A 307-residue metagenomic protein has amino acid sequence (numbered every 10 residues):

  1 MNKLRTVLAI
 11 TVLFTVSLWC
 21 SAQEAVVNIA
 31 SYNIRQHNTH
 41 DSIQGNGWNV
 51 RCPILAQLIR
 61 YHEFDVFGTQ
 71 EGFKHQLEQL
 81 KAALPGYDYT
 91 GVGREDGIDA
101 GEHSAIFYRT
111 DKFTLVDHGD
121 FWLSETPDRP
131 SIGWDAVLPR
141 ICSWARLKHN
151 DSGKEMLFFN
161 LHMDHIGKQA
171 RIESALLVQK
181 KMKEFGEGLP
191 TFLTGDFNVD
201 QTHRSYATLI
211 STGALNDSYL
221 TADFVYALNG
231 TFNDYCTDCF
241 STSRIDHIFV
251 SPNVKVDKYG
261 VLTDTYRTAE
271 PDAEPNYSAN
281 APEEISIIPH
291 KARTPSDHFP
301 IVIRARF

Functional and structural regions predicted by a protein language model:
M1-A25: Bacterial Sec-dependent N-terminal signal peptides
R5, S21-A83, R94-E102, L176 (+3 more regions): N-terminal, active-site-proximal structural segment of metallo-dependent hydrolase catalytic domains
Y32-I34, L161-M163, D196-F197, F299: Active-site metal-binding loops of divalent metal-dependent hydrolases
Q36-G45, V116, K168, Y226-N229: Short, solvent-exposed loop/turn elements at domain surfaces
V66-E155, F159, K258-T263: Structured beta-strand-rich core segments of catalytic domains in phosphoester-bond hydrolases
G68-Q70, G91-V92, F192-D196, D217-T221: Active-site neighborhood of phospho(di)ester-bond hydrolases with catalytic His/Asp-centered motifs
I141-L161, K168-L209: His/acidic metal-ligating clusters that form di-metal
Q169, M182-T191, V199-F307: Metal-dependent phosphoester-hydrolase catalytic domains
